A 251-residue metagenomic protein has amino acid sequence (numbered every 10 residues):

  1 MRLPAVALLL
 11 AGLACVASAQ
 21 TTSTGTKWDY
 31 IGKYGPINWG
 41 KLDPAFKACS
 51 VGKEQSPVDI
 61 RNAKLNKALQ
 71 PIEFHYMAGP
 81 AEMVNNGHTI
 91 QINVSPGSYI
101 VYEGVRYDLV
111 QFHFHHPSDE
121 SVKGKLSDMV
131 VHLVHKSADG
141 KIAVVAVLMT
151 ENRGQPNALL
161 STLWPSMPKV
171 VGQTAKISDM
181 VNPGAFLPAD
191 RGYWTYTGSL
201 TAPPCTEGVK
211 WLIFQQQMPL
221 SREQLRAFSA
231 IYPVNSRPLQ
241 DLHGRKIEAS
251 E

Functional and structural regions predicted by a protein language model:
R2-E251: Alpha-carbonic anhydrase
